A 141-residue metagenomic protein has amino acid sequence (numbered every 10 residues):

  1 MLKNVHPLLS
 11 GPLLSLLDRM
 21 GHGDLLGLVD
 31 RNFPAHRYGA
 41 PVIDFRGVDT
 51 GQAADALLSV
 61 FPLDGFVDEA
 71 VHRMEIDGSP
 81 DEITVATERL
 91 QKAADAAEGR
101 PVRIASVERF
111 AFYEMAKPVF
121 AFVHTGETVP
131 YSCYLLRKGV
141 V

Functional and structural regions predicted by a protein language model:
M1, V5, F45-D49, G78-E82 (+1 more regions): Catalytic cores of large soluble enzymes that bind and process phosphate-bearing ligands
M1-R46: Long, hydrophobic N-terminal alpha-helical segment
N4, D64-F66, L136-V141: Conserved phosphate- and dinucleotide-binding cores of soluble alpha/beta proteins, encompassing both enzyme active
L13, D49-A53, A86, L90: Amphipathic alpha-helical interface surfaces
L16, M20-G23, A56-D64, R89-A97 (+1 more regions): Change "in soluble alpha/beta enzymes" to "in soluble alpha/beta proteins
D24-G27, P41-V42, D64-R73, P101-R103 (+2 more regions): Structural motif
G39-V71: A phosphate-binding glycine/aspartate-rich beta-alpha loop in the early core of alpha/beta enzymes
G78-V141: Glycine-rich, aromatic-bearing surface loops/beta-hairpins
